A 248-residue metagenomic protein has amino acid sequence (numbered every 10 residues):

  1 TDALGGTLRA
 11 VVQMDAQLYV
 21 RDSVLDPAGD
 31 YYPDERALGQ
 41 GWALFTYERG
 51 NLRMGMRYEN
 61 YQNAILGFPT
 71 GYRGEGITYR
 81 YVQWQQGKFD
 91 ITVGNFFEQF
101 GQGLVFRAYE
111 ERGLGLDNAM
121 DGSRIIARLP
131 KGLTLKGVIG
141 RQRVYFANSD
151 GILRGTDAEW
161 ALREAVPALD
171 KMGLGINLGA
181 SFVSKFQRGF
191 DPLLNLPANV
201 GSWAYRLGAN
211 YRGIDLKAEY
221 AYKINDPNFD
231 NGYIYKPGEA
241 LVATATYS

Functional and structural regions predicted by a protein language model:
A3-G39, Y47-G74, Q85-K88, E111-S248: Signature for the C-terminal beta-barrel architecture of outer-membrane proteins
Y61, E75, F96-Q102, A108-E110: Acidic, small-polar-rich N-terminal luminal/periplasmic segments of exported/outer-membrane proteins
Y79: Phosphate/ribose-recognition catalytic cores of enzymes acting on nucleotide-derived substrates
G103-L104, N228: Hydrophobic alpha-helical membrane-insertion segments
